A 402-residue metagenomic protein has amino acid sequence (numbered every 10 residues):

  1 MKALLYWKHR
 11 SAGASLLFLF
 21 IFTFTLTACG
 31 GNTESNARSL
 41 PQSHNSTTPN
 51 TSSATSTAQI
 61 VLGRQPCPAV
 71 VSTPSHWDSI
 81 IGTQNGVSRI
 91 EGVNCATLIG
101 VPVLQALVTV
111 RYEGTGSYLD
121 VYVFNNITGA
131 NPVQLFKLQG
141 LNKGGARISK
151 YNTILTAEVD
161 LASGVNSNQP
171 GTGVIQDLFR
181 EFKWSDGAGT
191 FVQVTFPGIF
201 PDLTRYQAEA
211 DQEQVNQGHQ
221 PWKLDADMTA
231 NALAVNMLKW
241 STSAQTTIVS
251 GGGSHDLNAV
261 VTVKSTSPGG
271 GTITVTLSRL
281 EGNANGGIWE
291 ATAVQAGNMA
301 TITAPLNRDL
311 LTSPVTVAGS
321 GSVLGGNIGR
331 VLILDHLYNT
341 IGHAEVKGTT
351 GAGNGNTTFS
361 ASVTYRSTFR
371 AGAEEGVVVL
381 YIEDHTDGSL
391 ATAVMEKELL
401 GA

Functional and structural regions predicted by a protein language model:
T23-L26, G30-P41, P49, A54-A69 (+5 more regions): Acidic, small-residue rich beta-repeat scaffolds with periodic aromatic anchors
E91, G140-S149: Repeated scaffold domains used in trafficking and secretory/extracellular systems, primarily beta-propellers
G92-V101, N126: Acidic, divalent-cation-chelating loop motifs in proteins
I99-V110, N152-E158: Acidic/hydrophobic-patterned starts of short beta strands in beta-sheet-rich repeat architectures
R111-T115, L161-N166, S267-P268: Short glycine/acidic-enriched loop and turn motifs that connect beta-strands
T128-Q139, D177-F200, G271-A300: Short beta-strand edge/turn micro-motifs at domain boundaries
F136-G140, T246-S250, I341-G353: Solvent-exposed serine/threonine-rich low-complexity stretches and specific carbohydrate-binding patches
M299-I302, D309-A402: Ser/Thr-rich low-complexity repeats and stalk/linker segments
